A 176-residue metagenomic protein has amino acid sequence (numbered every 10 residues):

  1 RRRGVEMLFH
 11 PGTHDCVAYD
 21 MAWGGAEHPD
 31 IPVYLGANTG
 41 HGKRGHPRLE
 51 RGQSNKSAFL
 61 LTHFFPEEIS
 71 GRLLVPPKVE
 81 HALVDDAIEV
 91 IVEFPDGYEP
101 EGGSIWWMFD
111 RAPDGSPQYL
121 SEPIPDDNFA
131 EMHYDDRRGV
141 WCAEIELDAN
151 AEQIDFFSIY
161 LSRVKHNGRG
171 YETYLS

Functional and structural regions predicted by a protein language model:
R1-D30, Y34, K43: The feature captures the conserved acid-bearing segment of alpha/beta-hydrolase catalytic domains
M7-A18, I88-E93, E101, E144: Alpha/beta-hydrolase
P11-T13, A37-T39, V92-F94, W107-F109 (+1 more regions): Active-site proximal loops enriched in glycine and acidic residues that flank catalytic Cys/His/Asp and coordinate
D20-A22, G45-L49, R169: Short conserved micro-motifs at the rims of enzyme active sites and ligand-binding pockets
T39-Q53: Catalytic histidine-centered segment of alpha/beta-hydrolase-like enzymes
F59-W107, N128, D135-R137: Surface beta-strand/loop "capping" patches
P95-S176: C-terminal beta-sandwich/jelly-roll accessory domains of carbohydrate-active enzymes
